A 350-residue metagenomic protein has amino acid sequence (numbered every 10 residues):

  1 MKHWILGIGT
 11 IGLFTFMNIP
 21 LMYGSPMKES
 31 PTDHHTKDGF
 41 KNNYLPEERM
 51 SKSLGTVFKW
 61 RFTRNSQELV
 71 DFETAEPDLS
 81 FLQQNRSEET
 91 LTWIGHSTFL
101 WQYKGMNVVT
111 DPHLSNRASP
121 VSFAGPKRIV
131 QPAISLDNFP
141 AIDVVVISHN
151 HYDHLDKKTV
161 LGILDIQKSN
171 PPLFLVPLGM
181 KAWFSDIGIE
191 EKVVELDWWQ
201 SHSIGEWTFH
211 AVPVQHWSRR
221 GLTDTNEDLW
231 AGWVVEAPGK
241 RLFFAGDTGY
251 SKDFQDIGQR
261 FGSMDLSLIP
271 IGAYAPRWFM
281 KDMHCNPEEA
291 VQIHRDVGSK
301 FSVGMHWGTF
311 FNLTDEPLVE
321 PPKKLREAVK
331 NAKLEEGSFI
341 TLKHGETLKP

Functional and structural regions predicted by a protein language model:
K2-K127, P132-N138, E236-G246, D265-G272 (+1 more regions): Metallo-beta-lactamase
I19-Y23, K28-Y44, L136-F139, V144 (+5 more regions): Cap/insert and terminal regions of metallo-dependent hydrolase folds
S66-R86, K168, P177-K240, K324-E346: Metallo-beta-lactamase
L79, I129-S135, K157-G162, D228-G232 (+2 more regions): A generic local structural motif
T98-F99, L114-N116, K181, H216 (+3 more regions): Short, solvent-exposed loop/turn segments at secondary-structure junctions
F99-Q102, S203-M264, K281-E289: Catalytic core of the metallo-beta-lactamase
F123-G125, T159-I163, G188-E191, D224-T225 (+3 more regions): Short, glycine/charged-enriched secondary-structure capping and boundary segments
A124-L175, E191-K192, G262-L268: Active-site metal-binding motif and surrounding structural segment of the metallo-beta-lactamase
